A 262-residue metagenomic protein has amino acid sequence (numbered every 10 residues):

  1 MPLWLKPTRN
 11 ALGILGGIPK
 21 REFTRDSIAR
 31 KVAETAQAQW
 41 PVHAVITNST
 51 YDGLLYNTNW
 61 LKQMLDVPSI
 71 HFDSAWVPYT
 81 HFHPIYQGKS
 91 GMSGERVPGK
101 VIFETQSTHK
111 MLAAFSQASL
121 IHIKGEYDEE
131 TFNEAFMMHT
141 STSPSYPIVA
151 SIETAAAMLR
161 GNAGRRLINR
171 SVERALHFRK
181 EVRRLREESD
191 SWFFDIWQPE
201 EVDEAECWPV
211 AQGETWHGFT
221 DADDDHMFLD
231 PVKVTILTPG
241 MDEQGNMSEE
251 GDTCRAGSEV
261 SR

Functional and structural regions predicted by a protein language model:
M1-R186, E201, T238, G245: Conserved PLP-enzyme active-site core in the AAT-like
V172-R262: Conserved C-terminal alpha-helix-loop-beta "cap" of PLP-dependent enzymes that closes/shapes the active-site mouth
